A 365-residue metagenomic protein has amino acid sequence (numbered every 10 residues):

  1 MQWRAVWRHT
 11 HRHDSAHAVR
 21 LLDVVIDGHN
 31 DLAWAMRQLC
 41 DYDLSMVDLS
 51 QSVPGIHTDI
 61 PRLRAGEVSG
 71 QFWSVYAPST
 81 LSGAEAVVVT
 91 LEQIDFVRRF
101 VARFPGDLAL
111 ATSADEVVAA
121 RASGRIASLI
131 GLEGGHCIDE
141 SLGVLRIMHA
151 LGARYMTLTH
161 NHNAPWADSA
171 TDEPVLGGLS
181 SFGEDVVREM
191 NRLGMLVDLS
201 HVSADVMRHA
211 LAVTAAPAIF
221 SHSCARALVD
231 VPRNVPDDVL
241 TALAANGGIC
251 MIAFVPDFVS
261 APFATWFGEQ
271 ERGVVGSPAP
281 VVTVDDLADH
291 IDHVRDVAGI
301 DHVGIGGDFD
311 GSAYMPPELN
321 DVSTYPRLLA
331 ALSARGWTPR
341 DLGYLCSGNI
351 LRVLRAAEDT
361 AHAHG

Functional and structural regions predicted by a protein language model:
M1-L176, D230-G365: N-terminal hydrophobic targeting/anchoring segments and the immediately downstream early-domain regions of hydrolases
C137-D139, A150-R233: Divalent metal-binding pocket/active-site signature
